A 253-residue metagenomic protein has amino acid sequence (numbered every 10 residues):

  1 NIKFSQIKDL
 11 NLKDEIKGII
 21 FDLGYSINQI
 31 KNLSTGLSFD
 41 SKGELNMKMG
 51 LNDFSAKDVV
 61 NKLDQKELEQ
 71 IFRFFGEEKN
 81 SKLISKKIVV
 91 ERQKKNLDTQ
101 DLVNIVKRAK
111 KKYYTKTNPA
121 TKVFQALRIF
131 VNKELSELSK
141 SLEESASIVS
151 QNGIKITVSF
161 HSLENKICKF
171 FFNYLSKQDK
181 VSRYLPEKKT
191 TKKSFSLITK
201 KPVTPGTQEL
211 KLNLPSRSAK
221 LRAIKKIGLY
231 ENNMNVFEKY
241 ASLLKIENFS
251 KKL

Functional and structural regions predicted by a protein language model:
N1-L253: S-adenosyl-L-methionine-dependent methyltransferase catalytic core, i.e., the SAM/SAH-binding region
